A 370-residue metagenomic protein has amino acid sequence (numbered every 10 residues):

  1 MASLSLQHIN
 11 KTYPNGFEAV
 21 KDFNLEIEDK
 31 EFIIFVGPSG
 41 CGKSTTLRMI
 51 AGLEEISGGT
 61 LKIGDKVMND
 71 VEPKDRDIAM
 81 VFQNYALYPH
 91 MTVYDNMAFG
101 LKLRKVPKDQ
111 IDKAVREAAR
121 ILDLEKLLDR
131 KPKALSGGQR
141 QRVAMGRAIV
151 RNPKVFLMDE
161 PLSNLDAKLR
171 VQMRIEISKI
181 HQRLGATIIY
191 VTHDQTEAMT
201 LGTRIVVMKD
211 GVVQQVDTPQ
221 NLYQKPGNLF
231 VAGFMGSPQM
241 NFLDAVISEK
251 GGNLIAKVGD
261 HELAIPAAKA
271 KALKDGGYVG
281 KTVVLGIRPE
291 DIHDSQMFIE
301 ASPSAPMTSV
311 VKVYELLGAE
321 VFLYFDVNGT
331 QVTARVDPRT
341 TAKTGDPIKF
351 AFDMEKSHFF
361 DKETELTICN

Functional and structural regions predicted by a protein language model:
G16-E18: Short coil-to-beta microelement around the adenine-binding A-loop and adjacent beta1/P-loop entry of ABC ATPase
V36-P38: The feature captures the beta-strand-to-loop junction immediately N-terminal to the Walker
A51: Helix-to-loop junction immediately C-terminal to a conserved catalytic motif
S57-T60, Q110, D210, S357: Conserved coupling/switch loops of ABC nucleotide-binding domains, chiefly the family-specific signature
G59-V67: Conserved ABC transporter NBD signature motif
P73-F230, F234: ABC ATPase nucleotide-binding domains
N253-V311, Q331, T341-N370: Glycine/charge-rich catalytic "coupling/switch" loops of P-loop NTPases
